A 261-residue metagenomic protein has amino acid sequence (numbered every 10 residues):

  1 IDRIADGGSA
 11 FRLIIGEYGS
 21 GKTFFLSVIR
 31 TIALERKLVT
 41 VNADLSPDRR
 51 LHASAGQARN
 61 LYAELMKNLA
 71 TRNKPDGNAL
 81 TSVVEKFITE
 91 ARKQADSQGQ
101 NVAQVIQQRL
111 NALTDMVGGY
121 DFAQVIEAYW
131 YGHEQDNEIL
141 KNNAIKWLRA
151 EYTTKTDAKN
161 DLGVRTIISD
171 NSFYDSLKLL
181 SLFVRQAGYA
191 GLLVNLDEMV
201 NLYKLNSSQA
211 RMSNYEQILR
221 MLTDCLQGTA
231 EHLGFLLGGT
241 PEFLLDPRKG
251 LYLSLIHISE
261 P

Functional and structural regions predicted by a protein language model:
I1-A10: A short, basic N-terminal segment
F11-E17, L193-E198, G234-T240: Extended hydrophobic secondary-structure segments that form protein cores and membrane-embedded regions
F11-L13, S20, F24-A187: P-loop NTPase nucleotide-binding core
F25-S27, H52-S54, Y203-Q209, L245-G250: A short acidic (Asp/Glu
P47-R49, V200-N201, T240-L245: Conserved nucleotide-binding/hydrolysis micro-motifs of P-loop NTPases
K155-A230: Conserved Walker B catalytic segment
L237-F243, P247-S254: A short beta-strand-to-loop transition that corresponds to the Sensor-1 phosphate-sensing loop of AAA+ P-loop ATPases
I256-P261: Residue-level detector of conserved catalytic or cofactor/ligand-binding positions in enzyme active sites
